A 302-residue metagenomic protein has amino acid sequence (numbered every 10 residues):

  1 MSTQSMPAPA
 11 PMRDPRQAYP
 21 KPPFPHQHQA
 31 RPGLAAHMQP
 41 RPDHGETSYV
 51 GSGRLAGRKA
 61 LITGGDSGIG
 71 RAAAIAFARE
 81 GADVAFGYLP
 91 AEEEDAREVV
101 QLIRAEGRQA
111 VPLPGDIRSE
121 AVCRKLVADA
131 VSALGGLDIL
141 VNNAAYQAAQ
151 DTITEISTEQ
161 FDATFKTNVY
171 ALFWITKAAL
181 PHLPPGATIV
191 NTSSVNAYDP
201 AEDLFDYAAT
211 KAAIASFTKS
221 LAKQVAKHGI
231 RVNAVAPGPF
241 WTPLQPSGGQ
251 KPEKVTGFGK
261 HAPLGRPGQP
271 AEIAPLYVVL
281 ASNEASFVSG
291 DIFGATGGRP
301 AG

Functional and structural regions predicted by a protein language model:
P7, M38, E46-T47, Q150 (+3 more regions): Short C-terminal tail/terminal secondary-structure segment of NAD(P)H-dependent dehydrogenase/reductase domains
S119, R124, S132, A145-D162 (+3 more regions): Conserved mid-core segment of classical short-chain dehydrogenase/reductases
A128, T167-A187, A197, A222-K223 (+2 more regions): Amphipathic alpha-helical dimer-interface segment in Rossmann-like NAD(P)H-dependent oxidoreductases
L134, F173, H182, R266-A295 (+1 more regions): C-terminal substrate-recognition "lid" of short-chain dehydrogenase/reductases
Y146, T154-F173, V190, I214 (+1 more regions): Catalytic Tyr-X3-Lys loop
T176, T210, T218: Active-site helix of classical SDR
S194: Residue(s) in the substrate-gating loop at a strand-loop-helix junction that position the organic substrate next
A226, R231, V288-G290: Short, small/polar-rich loop/turn modules that mediate ligand/substrate recognition or access, typified
